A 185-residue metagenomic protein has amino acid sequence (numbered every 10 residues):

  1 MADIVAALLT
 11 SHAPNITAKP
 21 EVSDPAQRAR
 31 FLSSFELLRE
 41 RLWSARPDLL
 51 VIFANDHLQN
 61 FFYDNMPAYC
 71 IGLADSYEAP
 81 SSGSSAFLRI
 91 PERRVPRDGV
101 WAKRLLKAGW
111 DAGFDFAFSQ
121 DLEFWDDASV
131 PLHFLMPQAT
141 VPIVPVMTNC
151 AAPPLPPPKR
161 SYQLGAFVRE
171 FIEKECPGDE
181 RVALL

Functional and structural regions predicted by a protein language model:
M1-A183: Soluble secreted/lumenal catalytic domains with histidine-centered metal-binding or acid-base catalytic motifs
